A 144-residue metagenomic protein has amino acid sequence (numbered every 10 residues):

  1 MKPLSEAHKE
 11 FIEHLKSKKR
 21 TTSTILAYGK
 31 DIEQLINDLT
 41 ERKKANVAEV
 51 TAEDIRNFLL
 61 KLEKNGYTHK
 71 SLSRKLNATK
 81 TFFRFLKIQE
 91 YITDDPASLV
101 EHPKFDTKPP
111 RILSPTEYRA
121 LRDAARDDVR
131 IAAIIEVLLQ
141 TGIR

Functional and structural regions predicted by a protein language model:
M1-R144: Conserved catalytic core of the tyrosine transesterase superfamily
